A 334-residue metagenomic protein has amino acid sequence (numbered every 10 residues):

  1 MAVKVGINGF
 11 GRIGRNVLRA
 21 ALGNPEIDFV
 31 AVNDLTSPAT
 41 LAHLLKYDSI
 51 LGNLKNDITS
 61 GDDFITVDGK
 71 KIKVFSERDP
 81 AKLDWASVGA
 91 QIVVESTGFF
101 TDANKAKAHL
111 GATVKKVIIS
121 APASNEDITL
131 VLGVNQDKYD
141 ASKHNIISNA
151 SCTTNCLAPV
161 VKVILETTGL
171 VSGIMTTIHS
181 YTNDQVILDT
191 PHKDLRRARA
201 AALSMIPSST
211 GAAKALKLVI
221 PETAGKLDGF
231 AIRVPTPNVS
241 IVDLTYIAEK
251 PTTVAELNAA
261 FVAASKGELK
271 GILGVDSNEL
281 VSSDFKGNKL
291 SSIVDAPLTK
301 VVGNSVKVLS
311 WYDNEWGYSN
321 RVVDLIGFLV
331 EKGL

Functional and structural regions predicted by a protein language model:
M1-A198, K300, D324, K332-G333: N-terminal Rossmann-like NAD(P) cofactor-binding subdomain of oxidoreductases, focused on the glycine-rich
I7, G11, S87, F99-F100 (+10 more regions): Electropositive phosphate-/nucleotide-binding environments in soluble metabolic enzymes
R12, N16, A20, A108 (+6 more regions): Alpha-helical scaffold segments in soluble metabolic enzymes
I65, L130-L132, I146, L188 (+5 more regions): Short clusters of hydrophobic/aromatic residues that line enzyme substrate/ligand-binding pockets
K143-H144, A200-A202, V239-D243, S305-K307: Short, solvent-exposed beta-strand edge segments and adjacent coil->beta transition regions
A150-S151, M205-P207, Y312: Hydrophobic alpha-helical scaffolding
E166, L170-P237: Acidic, glycine-rich segments within the central catalytic cores of soluble metabolic enzymes that bind/position
G229, I241, T245-L334: C-terminal active-site/capping subdomain that shapes the small-molecule cofactor and substrate pocket of enzyme
